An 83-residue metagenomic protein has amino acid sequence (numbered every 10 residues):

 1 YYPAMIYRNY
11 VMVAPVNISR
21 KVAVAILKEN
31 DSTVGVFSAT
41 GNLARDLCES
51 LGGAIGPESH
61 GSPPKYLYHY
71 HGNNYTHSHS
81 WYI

Functional and structural regions predicted by a protein language model:
Y1-I83: Metal-centered catalytic cores of metalloenzymes
